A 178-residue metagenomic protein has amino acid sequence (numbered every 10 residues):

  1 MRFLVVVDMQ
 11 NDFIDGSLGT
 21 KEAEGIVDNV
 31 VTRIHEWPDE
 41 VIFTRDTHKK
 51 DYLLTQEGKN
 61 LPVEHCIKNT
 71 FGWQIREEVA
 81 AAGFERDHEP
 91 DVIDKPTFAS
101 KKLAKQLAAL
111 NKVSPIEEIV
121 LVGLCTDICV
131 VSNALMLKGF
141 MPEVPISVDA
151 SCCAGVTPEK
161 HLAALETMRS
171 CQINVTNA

Functional and structural regions predicted by a protein language model:
M1-V92, V113, V156, L162-R169 (+1 more regions): Active-site acidic carboxylates
N29-E36, V131-M141: Histidine-anchored nucleotide/phosphate-binding helix
D46, F98, S151-C153: Active-site beta-loop-alpha junctions enriched in small/polar residues
K50, A99, I128, G155: Flexible, glycine-rich phosphate/dinucleotide-binding loops and adjacent beta-alpha linkers at cofactor/substrate
P90-K101, N133: Active-site rim beta-loop-alpha module in soluble metabolic enzymes
I93, S114-G139: Catalytic cysteine-centered active loop of the rhodanese-like fold, especially the PTP/DSP P-loop
L103-S114: Short amphipathic alpha-helix with an adjacent loop that forms part of the alpha/beta core around
V120-L124, P145-P158, A178: A short glycine-rich beta-strand->turn/loop micro-motif centered on a GG-aromatic cluster
